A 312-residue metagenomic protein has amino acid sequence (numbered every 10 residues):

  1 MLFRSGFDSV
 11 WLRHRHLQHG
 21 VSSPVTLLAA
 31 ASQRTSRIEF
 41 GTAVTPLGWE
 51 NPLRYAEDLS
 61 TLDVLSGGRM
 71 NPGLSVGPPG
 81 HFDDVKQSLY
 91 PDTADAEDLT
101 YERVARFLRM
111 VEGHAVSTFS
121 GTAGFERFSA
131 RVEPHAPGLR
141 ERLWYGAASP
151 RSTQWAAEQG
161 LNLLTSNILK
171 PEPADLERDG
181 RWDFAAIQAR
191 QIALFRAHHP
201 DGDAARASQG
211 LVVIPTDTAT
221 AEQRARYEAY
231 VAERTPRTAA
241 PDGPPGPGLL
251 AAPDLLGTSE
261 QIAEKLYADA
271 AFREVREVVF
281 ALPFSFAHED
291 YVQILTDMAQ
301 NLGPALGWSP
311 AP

Functional and structural regions predicted by a protein language model:
M1-F40: N-terminal beta1-alpha1-beta2 module of alpha/beta enzyme domains
M1-R4, N71, A193-P312: C-terminal amphipathic alpha-helical "assembly" element that mediates oligomerization/partner interfaces or acts as
V10-L12, F40-T42, M70-L74, R142-G146 (+3 more regions): Hydrophobic faces of well-ordered beta-strands that scaffold small-molecule active sites in alpha/beta enzyme cores
H14, A31, L62, A156 (+2 more regions): Conserved, mostly hydrophobic/aromatic
R15-S23, L47-L53, P173, I214-D217 (+2 more regions): Acidic-and-aromatic substrate-binding clefts and catalytic sites of carbohydrate-active enzymes
W49-V116, P171, L176-R181: Flexible, glycine-rich active-site loops centered on histidine and acidic residues that chelate a metal or position
S88-A96, R103-R109, D179-F195, A287-W308: C-terminal helical cap(s) of enzyme catalytic domains, especially alpha/beta-barrels
R151-R178: A conserved active-site cap/scaffold subdomain adjacent to cofactor or substrate pockets
